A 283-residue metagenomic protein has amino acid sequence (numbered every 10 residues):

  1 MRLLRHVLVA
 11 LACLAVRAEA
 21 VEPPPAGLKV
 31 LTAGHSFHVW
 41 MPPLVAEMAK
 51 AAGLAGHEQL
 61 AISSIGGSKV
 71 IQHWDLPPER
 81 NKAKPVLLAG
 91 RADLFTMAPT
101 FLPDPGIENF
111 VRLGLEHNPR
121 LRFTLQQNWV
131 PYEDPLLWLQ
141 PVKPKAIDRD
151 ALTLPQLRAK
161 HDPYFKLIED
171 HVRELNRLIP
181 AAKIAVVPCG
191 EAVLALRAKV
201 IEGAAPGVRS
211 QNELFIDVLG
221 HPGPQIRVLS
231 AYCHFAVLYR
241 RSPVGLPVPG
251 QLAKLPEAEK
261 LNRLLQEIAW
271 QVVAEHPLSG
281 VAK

Functional and structural regions predicted by a protein language model:
M1-L8: Bacterial N-terminal signal peptides that target proteins for export
L8-V16: Hydrophobic helical h-region of N-terminal Sec-dependent signal peptides in bacterial secretory/periplasmic proteins
A18-A20: Boundary at the C-terminal end of the N-terminal hydrophobic targeting segment
G27-A33, F37-R120: Conserved SGNH/GDSL esterase-like catalytic core that processes O-acyl groups on lipids and polysaccharides
L60-V70, V186-L194, L255: Acidic helix-start/capping segments at beta-turn-to-alpha-helix junctions
K84-R227, A236-L238, G245: Alpha-helical cap/lid subdomain in secreted, periplasmic, or secretory-pathway luminal O-acyl-processing enzymes
G203-K283: Conserved catalytic region of serine esterases and O-acyltransferases that act on ester linkages in lipids
